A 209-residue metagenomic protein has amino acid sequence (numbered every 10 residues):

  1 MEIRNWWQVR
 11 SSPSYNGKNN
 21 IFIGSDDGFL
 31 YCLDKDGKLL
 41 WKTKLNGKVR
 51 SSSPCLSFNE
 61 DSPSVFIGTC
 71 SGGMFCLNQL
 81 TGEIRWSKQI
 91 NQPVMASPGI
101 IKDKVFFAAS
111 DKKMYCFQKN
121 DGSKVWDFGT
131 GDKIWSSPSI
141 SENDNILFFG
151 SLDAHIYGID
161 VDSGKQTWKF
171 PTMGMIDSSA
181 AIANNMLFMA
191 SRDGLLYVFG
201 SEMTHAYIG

Functional and structural regions predicted by a protein language model:
M1-G17, K42-D61, C70, W86-I101 (+5 more regions): Extracytoplasmic beta-rich repeat domains
G17-K18, D34, S71, T81 (+6 more regions): Residue-level signal for tight coil/turn positions that link beta-strands
G24-D26, T69-S71, A109-D111, G150-D153 (+1 more regions): Conserved strand-to-loop turn within each blade of WD40 beta-propeller repeats
D34-K38, N78-G82, Q118-G122, D160-G164 (+1 more regions): Short loop/turn segments that connect beta-strands within beta-propeller blades
S64-I67, S97-G99, K104-Y115: Acidic (E/D-rich), amphipathic helical modules within compact regulatory domains
Y157-G158, W168: C-terminal structured "cap/appendage" subdomains that terminate the fold
